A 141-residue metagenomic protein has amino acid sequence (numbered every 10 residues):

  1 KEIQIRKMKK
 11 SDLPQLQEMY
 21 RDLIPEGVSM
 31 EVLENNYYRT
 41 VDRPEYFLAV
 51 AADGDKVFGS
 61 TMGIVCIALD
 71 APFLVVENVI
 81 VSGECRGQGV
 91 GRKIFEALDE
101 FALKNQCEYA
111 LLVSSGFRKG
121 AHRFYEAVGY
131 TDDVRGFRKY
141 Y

Functional and structural regions predicted by a protein language model:
I3-L16: A short beta-loop-alpha structural element at the N-terminal edge of CoA-dependent acyl/N-acetyltransferase catalytic
Q17-R39: Conserved GNAT-fold acetyl-CoA-binding loop/helix
R39-V50: A short helix-loop-beta-strand connector motif used in the catalytic cores of GNAT acetyltransferases and, in some
V50, K56-V65, V75, I80: Conserved beta-strand in the GNAT
C66-V76, R86, D133: A conserved beta-turn-beta hairpin within the catalytic core of GNAT-like acetyltransferases that forms part
V81, G87-E100, A127: Conserved acetyl-CoA-binding loop-helix of GNAT-fold acetyltransferases
R92, K104, G116-V134, K139: Conserved active-site alpha-helix within GNAT-family acetyltransferase domains
F95, A102-S114: Conserved GNAT acetyl-CoA-binding A-motif
